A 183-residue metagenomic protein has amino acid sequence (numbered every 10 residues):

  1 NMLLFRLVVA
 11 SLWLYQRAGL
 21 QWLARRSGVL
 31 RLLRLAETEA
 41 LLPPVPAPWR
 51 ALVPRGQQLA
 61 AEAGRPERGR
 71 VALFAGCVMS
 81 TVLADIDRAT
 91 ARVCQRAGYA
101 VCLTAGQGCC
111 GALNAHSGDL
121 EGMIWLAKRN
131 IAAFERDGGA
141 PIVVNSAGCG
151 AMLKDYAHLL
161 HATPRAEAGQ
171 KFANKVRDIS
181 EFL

Functional and structural regions predicted by a protein language model:
N1-L183: Iron-sulfur cluster-binding electron-transfer modules in prokaryotic oxidoreductases
